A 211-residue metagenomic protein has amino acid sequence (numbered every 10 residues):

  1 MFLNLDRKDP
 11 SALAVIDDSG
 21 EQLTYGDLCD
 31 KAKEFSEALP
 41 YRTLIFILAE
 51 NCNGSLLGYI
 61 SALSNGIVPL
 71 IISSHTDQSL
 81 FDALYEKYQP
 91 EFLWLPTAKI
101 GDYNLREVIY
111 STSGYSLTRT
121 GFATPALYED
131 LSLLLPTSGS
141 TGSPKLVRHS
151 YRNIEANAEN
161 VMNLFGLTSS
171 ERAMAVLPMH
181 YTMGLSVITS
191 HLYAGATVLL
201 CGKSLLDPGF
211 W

Functional and structural regions predicted by a protein language model:
F2-N4, N53-I71, V161-N163, T182-A194: Hydrophobic alpha-helical segments in the ANL/AMP-binding
K8-P40, S79-D82, H149-R152: Conserved AMP-binding/adenylate-forming core of the ANL superfamily
P10-S11, E50, S113-P136, S143 (+1 more regions): Conserved pre-ATP/AMP-binding loop-to-beta segment of ANL
E21, S79-E129, S143: ANL superfamily adenylate-forming
T24, T124, E129-E159: Conserved AMP-binding A3 loop
E34-H75, V176-P178: Conserved AMP-binding/adenylate-forming
A49-E50, L70-Y85, A196-W211: ATP-dependent adenylate-forming carboxylate-activation enzymes
E155-R172, T182-W211: Conserved AMP-binding/adenylation subdomain of ANL enzymes
